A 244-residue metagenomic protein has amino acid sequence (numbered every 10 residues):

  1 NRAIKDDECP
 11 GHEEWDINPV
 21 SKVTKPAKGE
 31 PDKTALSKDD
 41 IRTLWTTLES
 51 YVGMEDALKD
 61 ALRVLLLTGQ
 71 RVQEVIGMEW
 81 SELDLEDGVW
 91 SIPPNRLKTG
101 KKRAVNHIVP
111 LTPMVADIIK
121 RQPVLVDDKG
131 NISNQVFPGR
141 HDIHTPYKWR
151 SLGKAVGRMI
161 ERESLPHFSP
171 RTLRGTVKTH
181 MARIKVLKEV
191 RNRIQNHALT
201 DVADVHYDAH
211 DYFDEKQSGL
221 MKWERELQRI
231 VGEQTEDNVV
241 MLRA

Functional and structural regions predicted by a protein language model:
N1-A3, V23, L111: Non-catalytic DNA-binding core/recognition domains of DNA-processing enzymes
A3-I4, I119-Q122, M181, L227: Hydrophobic recognition helices of helix-based DNA-binding modules
C9-M78, E86, V105, M114 (+4 more regions): Basic, Lys/Arg- and aromatic-enriched nucleic-acid-binding interface segment
A27, A35, P94-G100, Q195-E233: Catalytic-site neighborhood detector that most strongly recognizes the C-terminal catalytic loop/helix of tyrosine
D32-K33, S50-G53, N95-I108, G139-Y147 (+2 more regions): Short, contiguous acidic/charged loop-to-helix segments that flank catalytic cores in large enzymes
K38-R42, D87, P110-P166, V177 (+3 more regions): Active-site/catalytic core of tyrosine-dependent DNA strand-transfer enzymes
R63, L67-E74, S151, A155 (+1 more regions): C-terminal catalytic core of tyrosine-transesterase DNA break-rejoin enzymes
E82-V89, P166-H167, V186-H206, Q228-D237: Short, polar N-cap/turn motifs at the start of nucleic acid-interacting alpha helices
